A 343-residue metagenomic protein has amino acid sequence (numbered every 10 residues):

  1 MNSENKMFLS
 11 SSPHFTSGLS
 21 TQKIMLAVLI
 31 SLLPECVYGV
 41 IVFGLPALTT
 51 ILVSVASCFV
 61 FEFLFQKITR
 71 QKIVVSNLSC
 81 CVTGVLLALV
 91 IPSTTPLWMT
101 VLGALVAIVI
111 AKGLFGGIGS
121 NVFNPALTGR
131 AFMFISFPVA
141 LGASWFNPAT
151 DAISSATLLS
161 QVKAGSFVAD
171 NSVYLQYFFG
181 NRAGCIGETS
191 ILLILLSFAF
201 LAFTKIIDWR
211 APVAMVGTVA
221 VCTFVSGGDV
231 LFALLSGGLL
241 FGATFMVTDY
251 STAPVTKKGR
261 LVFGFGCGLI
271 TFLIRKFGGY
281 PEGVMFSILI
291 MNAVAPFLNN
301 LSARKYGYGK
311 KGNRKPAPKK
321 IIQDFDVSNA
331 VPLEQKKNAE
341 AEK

Functional and structural regions predicted by a protein language model:
M1-V55, F59, I321-F325: N-terminal signal-anchor module of multipass membrane proteins
S12, V60-K72, I108-S120, I194-K205 (+1 more regions): C-terminal ends of transmembrane helices
S31-Y38, C58-E62, C80-A88, A104-I108 (+4 more regions): Hydrophobic, membrane-inserted alpha-helices
G44-S57, T94-G103, Y177, N181-I191 (+1 more regions): Structural signature of hydrophobic alpha-helical transmembrane segments
S79-C80, V85-D151: Membrane-interface helix-loop-helix junctions at boundaries between adjacent transmembrane segments
S120-L195: Long hydrophobic alpha-helical segments that form multi-pass transmembrane helix bundles in integral membrane proteins
V122, A126, F232-L239, G259-V262 (+1 more regions): Loop-to-transmembrane alpha-helix initiation sites
G312-K343: Long, low-complexity, intrinsically disordered cytosolic termini of multi-pass membrane proteins
